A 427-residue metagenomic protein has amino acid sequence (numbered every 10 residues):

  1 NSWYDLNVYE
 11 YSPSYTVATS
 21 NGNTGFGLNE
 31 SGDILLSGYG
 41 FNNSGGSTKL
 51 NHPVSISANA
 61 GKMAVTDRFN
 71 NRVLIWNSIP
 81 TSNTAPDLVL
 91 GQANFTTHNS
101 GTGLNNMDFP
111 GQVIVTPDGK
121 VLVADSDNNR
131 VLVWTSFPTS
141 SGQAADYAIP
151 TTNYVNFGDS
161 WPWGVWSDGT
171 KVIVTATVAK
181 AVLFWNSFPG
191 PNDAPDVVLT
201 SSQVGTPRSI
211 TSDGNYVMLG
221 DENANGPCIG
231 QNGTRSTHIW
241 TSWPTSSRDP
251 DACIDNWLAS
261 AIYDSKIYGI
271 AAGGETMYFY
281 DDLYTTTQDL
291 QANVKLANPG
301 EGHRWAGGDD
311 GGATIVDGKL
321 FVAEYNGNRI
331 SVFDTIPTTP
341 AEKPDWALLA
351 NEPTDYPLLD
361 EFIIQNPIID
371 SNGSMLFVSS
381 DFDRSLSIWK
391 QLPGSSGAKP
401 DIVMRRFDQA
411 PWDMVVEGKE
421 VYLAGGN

Functional and structural regions predicted by a protein language model:
N1-E10, T314-V316, A323, N328-V332 (+5 more regions): Blade-level signature of beta-propeller repeat domains, shared across WD40, Kelch, NHL, RCC1 and BNR/Asp-box propellers
S2-W3, P13, R68-F69, S78 (+11 more regions): Short loop/turn segments immediately following the C-termini of beta-strands
W3, N7-G27, F69, D127 (+3 more regions): Juxtadomain low-complexity/linker regions and immediately adjacent membrane-anchoring helices
D5-Y9, N71-I75, L88, N129-V133 (+6 more regions): A short loop-to-beta-strand structural motif that recurs across blades of beta-propeller domains
P13-V54, I79-G111, F137-W163, F188-R208 (+7 more regions): Gly/Pro-rich loop segments of beta-rich domains
A58-A60, V115-D118, S167-G169, S212-G214 (+4 more regions): Residue-level detector of Asp-centered blade-edge/turn motifs that repeat once per structural unit in beta-propeller
K62-V65, K120-L122, K171-V174, Y216-L219 (+4 more regions): Conserved beta-propeller blade signature
